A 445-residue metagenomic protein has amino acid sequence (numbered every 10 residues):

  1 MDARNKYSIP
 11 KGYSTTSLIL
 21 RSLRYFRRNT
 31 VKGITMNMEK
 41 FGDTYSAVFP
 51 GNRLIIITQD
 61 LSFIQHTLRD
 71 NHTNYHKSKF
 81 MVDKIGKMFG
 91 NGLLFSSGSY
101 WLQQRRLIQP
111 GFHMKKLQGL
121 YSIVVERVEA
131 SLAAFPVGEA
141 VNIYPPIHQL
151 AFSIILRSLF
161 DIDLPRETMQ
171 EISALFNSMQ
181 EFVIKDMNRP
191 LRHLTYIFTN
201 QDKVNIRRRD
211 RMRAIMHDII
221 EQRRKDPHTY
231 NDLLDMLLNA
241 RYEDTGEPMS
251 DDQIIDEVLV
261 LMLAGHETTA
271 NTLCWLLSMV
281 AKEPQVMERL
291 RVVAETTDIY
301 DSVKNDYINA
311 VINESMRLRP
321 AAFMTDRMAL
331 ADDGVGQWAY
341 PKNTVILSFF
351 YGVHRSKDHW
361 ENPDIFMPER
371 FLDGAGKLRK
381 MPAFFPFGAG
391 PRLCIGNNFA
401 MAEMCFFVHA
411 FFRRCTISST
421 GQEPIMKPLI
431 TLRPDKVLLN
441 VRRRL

Functional and structural regions predicted by a protein language model:
D2-E39, R53, L61-Q65, D70-H72 (+6 more regions): Cytochrome P450 catalytic-domain helical core, especially the substrate-recognition surface and oxygen-activation
Y7, M38, V128, A174-S178 (+3 more regions): Cytochrome P450 proximal C-terminal region
R21-G42, A214, D218, I299-G336 (+1 more regions): Conserved cytochrome P450 K-helix E-x-x-R motif and the immediately C-terminal K′/meander segment
S22, Y45, G86, H113-K115 (+5 more regions): Conserved cytochrome P450 catalytic core segment spanning the I/J/K helices
H266-V293, N398-R413: Cytochrome P450 catalytic-core helices
S348-A375: Conserved cytochrome P450 K-helix/beta-meander segment immediately N-terminal to the heme-binding cysteine loop
